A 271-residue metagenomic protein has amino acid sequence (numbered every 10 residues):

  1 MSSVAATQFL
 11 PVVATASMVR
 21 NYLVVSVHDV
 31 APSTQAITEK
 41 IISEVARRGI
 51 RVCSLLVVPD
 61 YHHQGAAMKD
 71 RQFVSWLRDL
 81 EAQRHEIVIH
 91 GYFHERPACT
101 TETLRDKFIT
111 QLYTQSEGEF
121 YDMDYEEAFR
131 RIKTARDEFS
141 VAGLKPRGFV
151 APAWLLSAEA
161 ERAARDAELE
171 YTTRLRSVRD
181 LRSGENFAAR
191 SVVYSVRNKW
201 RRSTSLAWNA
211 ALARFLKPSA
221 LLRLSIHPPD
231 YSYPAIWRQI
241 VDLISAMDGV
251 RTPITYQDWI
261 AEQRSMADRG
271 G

Functional and structural regions predicted by a protein language model:
S2, L10-P11, T15-M18, C53-V57 (+3 more regions): C-terminal domain-boundary segment and adjacent tail
S2-E86: Active-site beta->alpha N-cap acidic-glycine motif
A5, S17, H63-E81, P97 (+4 more regions): Active-site-adjacent pocket scaffolds in enzyme catalytic domains
V24-V30, T38, A142, S195-W259: Catalytic grooves of carbohydrate-active enzymes
V30, V58-H62, Y92-H94, R176 (+3 more regions): Active-site beta-loop-alpha junctions enriched in small/polar residues
T34-I42, A128, I132, A207-N209: Short, acidic/polar
T38-I42, V74-L77, I132-R136, E161 (+1 more regions): Generic structural signal for well-ordered alpha-helices, preferentially at hydrophobic/aromatic core positions
R51, L56-A160, L224-I226: Metal-dependent polysaccharide deacetylase catalytic core of the NodB/CE4 family, i.e., the active-site-bearing domain
